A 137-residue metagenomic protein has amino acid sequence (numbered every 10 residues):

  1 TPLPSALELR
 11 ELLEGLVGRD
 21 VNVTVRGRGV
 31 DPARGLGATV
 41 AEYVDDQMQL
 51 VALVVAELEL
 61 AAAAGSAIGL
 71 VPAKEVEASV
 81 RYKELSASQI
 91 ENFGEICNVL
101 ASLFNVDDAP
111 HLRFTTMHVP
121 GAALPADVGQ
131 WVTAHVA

Functional and structural regions predicted by a protein language model:
T1-A137: N-terminal auxiliary interaction/assembly segments of multi-subunit proteins
